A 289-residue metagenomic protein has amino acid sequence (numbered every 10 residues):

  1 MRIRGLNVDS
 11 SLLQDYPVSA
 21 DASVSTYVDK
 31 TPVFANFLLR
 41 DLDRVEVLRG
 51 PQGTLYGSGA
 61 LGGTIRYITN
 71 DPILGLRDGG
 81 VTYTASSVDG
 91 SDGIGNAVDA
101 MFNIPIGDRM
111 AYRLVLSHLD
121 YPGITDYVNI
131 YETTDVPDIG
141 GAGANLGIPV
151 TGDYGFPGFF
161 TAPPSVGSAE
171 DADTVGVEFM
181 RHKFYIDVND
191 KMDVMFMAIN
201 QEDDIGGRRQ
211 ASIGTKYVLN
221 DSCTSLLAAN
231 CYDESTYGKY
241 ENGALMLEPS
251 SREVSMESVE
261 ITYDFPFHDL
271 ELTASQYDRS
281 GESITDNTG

Functional and structural regions predicted by a protein language model:
M1-L74: Acidic, small-polar-rich N-terminal luminal/periplasmic segments of exported/outer-membrane proteins
L48-R49, T82-A85, T133, F159-S168 (+2 more regions): Extracytoplasmic loops and strand-loop junctions of Gram-negative outer membrane beta-barrel proteins
Q52-T54, I68-P105, R109, Y121: Membrane-proximal, glycine/serine-rich, low-complexity loop/turn segments characteristic of large bacterial
T54-Y56, S87-G90, A169-D171, A244-P249: Outer-membrane beta-barrel domain signature
G75-G79, S86, D108-Y112, E178 (+2 more regions): Outer-envelope beta-barrel architecture signal
A85, I104, I186-D187, T262-F265: Residue-level signature of outer-membrane beta-barrel architecture
S91-R208, S255-M256: Transmembrane beta-barrel wall of Gram-negative outer-membrane proteins
I124-E132, P164, M195-N230, E234-S235 (+3 more regions): Outer-membrane beta-barrel and related beta-rich outer-membrane complex signature in Gram-negative bacteria
